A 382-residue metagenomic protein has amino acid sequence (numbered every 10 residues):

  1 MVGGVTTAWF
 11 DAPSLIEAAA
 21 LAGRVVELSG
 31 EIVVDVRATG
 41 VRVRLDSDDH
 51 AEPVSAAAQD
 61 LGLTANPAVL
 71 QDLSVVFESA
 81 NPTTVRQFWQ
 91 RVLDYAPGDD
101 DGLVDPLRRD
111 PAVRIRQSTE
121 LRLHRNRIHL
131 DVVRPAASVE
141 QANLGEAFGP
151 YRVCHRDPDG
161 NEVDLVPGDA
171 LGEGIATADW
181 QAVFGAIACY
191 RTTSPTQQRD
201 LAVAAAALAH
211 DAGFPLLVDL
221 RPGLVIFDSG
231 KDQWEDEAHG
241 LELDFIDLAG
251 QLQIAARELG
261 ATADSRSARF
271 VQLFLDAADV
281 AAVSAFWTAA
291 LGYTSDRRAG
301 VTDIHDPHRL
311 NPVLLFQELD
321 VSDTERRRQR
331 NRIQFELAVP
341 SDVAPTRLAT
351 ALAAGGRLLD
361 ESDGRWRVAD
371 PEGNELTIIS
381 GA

Functional and structural regions predicted by a protein language model:
M1, A8-F10, L21: Short Lys/Arg-enriched alpha/beta "domain-start" segment
G3-V5, S29: Intrinsic disorder
T6, V41, G102-L103, V225 (+2 more regions): Hydrophobic residues embedded in beta-strands of well-ordered beta-sheets
T7-W9, S74, I187-R191: Short amphipathic
A20, R24, S47-L70, F77-G185 (+6 more regions): Glyoxalase I/VOC metalloenzyme domain signal
V36-D48, P222-D232: Disulfide-stabilized extracellular beta-strand modules
